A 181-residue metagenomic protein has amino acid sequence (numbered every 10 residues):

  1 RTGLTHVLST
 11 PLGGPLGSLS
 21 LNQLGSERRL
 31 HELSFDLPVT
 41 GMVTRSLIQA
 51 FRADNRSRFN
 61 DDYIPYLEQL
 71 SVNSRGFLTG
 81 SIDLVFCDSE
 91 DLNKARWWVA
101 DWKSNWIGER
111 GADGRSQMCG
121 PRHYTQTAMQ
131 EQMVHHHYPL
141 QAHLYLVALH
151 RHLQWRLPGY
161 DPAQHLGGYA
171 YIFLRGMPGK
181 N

Functional and structural regions predicted by a protein language model:
R1-N181: Structural signature of nuclease core domains in nucleic-acid processing machines
